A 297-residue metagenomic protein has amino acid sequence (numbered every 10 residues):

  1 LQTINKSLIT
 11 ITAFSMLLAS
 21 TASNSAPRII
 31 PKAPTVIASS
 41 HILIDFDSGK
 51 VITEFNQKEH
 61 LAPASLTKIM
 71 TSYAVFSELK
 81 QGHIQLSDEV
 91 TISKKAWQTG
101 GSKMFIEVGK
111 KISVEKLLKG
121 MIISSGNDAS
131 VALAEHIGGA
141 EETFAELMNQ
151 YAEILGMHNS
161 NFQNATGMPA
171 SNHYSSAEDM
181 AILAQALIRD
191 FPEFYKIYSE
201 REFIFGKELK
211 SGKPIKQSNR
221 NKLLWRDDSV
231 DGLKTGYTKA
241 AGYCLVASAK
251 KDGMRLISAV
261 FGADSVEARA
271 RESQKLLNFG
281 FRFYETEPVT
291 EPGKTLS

Functional and structural regions predicted by a protein language model:
L1-I11: Bacterial N-terminal signal peptides that target proteins for export
K6-S7, I69, K251: Hydrophobic alpha-helical segments, especially transmembrane helices and their immediate juxtamembrane helical caps
T10-A19: Bacterial N-terminal signal peptides
L17-L18, K80, L276, Y284: Hydrophobic alpha-helical membrane context
N24-Y195: Active-site-adjacent loops and short helices of periplasmic peptidoglycan-processing enzymes
M157-N161, P169-Y174, E178-S297: Domain-terminus/edge residues, biased toward the C-terminal soluble/receptor-binding domains of extracytoplasmic
